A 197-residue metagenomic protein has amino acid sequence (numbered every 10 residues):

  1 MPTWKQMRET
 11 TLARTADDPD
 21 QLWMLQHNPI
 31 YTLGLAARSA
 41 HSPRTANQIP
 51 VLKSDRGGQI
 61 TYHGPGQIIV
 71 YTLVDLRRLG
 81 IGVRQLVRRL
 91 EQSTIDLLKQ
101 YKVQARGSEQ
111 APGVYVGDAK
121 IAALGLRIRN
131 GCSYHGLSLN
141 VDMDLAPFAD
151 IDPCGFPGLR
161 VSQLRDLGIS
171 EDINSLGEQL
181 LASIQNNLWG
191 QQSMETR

Functional and structural regions predicted by a protein language model:
M1-I121, A146, S170, N174 (+1 more regions): N-terminal lobe of the biotin/lipoate ligase/transferase fold
A123-G125: Beta-strand scaffold of nucleotide-dependent catalytic cores
C132-N140: Conserved phosphate/anionic-ligand binding catalytic regions in large, soluble enzymes, centered on
Y134, L145-R197: C-terminal accessory segment of soluble enzyme catalytic cores
